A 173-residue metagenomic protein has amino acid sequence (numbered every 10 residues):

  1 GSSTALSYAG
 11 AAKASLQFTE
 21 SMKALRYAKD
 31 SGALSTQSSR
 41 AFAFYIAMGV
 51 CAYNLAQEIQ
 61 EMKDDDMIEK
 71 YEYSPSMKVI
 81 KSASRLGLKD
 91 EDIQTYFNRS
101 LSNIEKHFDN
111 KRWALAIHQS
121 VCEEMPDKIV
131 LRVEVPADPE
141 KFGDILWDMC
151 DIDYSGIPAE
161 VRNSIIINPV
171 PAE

Functional and structural regions predicted by a protein language model:
G1-K70: Alpha-helical protein-protein interaction scaffolds
A14, D90, Q94, P139 (+1 more regions): Flexible, glycine- and charge-enriched loops at secondary-structure boundaries
S31, M62-D65, N103-N110, I152: Surface-exposed polar/charged interaction patches
P75-N110: Helical scaffold of the NTase/Pol beta-like nucleotidyltransferase catalytic core
S102-A114, G156-R162: Short secondary-structure junctions
K106-I129: Short edge beta-strands and adjacent turn/loop segments
V121-E173: Alpha-helical oligomerization segments
